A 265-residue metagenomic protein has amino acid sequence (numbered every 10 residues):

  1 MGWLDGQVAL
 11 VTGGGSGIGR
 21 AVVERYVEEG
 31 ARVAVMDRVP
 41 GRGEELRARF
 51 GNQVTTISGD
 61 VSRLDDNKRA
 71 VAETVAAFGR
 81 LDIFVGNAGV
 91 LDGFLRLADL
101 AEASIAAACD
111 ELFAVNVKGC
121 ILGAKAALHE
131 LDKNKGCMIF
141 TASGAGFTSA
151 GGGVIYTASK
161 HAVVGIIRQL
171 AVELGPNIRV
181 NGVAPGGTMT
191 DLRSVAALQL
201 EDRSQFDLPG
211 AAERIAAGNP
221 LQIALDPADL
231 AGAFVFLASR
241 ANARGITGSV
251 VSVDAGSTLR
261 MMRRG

Functional and structural regions predicted by a protein language model:
V8, G15-G17: Conserved glycine-rich cofactor-binding loop
K68, V90-D110, G152-I155, R264: Conserved mid-core segment of classical short-chain dehydrogenase/reductases
L91-L97, T148, L221, N242 (+1 more regions): Short C-terminal tail/terminal secondary-structure segment of NAD(P)H-dependent dehydrogenase/reductase domains
A101-I121, I139, V163: Catalytic Tyr-X3-Lys loop
I121, E130, I223-V253, T258: C-terminal substrate-recognition "lid" of short-chain dehydrogenase/reductases
A124, S159, I167: Active-site helix of classical SDR
H129, A171-P176: Alpha-helical segment proximal to the catalytic Tyr-Lys
S143: Residue(s) in the substrate-gating loop at a strand-loop-helix junction that position the organic substrate next
